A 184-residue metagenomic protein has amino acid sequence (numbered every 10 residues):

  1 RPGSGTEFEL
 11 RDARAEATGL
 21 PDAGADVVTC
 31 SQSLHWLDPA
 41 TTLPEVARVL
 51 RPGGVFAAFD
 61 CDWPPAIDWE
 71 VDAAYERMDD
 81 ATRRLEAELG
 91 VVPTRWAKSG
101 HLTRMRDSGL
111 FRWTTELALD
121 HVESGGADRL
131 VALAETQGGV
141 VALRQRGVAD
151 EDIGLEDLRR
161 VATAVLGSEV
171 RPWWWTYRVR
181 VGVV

Functional and structural regions predicted by a protein language model:
R1-T18: Class I SAM-dependent methyltransferase SAM/SAH-binding core
F8-E9, S31-L34: Glycine/small-residue-rich loop that forms an oxyanion/phosphate-binding "nest" at active or ligand-binding sites
E16-V28: A short acidic, Gly/Pro-enriched loop at the edge of an enzyme's catalytic core that lines a small-molecule cofactor
T18, W36-L37, D60, E86 (+2 more regions): Tryptophan-centric aromatic hotspots in well-structured domains and transmembrane helices
V27-S31, P39: A short beta-strand submotif of the Rossmann-like class I SAM-dependent methyltransferase core that lines
W36-V49: A short, conserved alpha-helix within the catalytic core of class I
A47, R51-S124: Conserved catalytic/acceptor-binding region of the Class I
S99-V184: Conserved Class I S-adenosyl-L-methionine
